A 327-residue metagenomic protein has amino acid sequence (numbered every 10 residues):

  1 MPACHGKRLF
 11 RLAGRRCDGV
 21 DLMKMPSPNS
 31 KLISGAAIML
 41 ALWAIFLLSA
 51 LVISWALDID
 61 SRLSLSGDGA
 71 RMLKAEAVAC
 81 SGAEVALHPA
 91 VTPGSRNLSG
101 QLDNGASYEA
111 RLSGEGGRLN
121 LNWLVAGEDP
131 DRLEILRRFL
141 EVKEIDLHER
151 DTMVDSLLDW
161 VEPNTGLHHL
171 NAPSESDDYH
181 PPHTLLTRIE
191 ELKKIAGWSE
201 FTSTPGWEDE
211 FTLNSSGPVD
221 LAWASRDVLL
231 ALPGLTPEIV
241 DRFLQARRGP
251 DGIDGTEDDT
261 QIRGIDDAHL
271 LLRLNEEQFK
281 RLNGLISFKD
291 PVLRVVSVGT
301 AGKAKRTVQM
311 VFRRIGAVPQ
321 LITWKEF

Functional and structural regions predicted by a protein language model:
M1-S34: N-terminal leader/signal peptides at the extreme start of proteins
K24-N29, I33-F327: Compositionally biased linear targeting/interaction segments
